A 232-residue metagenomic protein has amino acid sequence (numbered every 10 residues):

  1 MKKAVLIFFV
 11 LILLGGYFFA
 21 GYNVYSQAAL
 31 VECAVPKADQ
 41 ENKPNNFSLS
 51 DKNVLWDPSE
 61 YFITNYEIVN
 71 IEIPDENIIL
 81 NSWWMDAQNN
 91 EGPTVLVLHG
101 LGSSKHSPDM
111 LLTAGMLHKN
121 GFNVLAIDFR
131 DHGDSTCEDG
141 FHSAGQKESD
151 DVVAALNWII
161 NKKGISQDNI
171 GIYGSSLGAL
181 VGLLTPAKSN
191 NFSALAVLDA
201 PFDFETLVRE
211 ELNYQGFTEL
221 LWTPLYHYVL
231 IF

Functional and structural regions predicted by a protein language model:
M1-E60: N-terminal targeting or regulatory segments adjacent to alpha/beta-hydrolase or S9 domains
L49-N90: N-terminal cap/lid segment of alpha/beta-hydrolase-fold proteins
G92-G100: Short beta-strand element of the alpha/beta-hydrolase
A114-T136: Conserved alpha/beta-hydrolase
H142-K163: Alpha/beta-hydrolase active-site loop
N157-S176: Gly/Ser-rich "nucleophile elbow"/oxyanion-hole loop immediately N-terminal to the catalytic nucleophile in hydrolases
G174-L184: Glycine-rich nucleophile elbow surrounding the catalytic serine of serine-hydrolase chemistry
L184-F232: Hydrolase active-site cap/lid region
